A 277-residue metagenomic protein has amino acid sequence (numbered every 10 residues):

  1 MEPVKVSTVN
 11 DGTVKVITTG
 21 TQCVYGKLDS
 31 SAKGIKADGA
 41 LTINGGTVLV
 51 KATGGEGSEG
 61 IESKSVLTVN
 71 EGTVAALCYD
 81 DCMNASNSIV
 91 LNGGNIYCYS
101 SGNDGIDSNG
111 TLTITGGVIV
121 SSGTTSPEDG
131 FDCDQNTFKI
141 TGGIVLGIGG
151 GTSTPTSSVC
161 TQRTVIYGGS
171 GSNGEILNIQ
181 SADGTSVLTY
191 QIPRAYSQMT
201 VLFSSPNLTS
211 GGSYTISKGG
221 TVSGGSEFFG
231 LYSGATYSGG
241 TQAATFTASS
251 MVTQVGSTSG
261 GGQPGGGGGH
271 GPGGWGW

Functional and structural regions predicted by a protein language model:
M1-W277: A composition-driven surface/loop motif
